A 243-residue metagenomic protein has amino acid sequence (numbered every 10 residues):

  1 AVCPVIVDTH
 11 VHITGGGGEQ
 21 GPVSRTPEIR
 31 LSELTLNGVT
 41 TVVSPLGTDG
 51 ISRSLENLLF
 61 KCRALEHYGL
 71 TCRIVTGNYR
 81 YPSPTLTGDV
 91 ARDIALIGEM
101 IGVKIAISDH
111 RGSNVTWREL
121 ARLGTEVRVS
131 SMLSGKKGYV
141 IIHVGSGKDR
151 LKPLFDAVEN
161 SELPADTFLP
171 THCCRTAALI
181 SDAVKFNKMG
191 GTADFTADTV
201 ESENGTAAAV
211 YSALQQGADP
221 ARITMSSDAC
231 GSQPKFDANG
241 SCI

Functional and structural regions predicted by a protein language model:
A1, L31-S32, D89-I94, T206-D219: Short amphipathic alpha-helices and their capping/turn segments at secondary-structure boundaries
V2-F60: Metal-associated gating/positioning segment near the N- to mid-region
V5-T9, V42-S44, C72-T76, E99-I107 (+4 more regions): Hydrophobic faces of well-ordered beta-strands that scaffold small-molecule active sites in alpha/beta enzyme cores
S24, T48-F60, Y68-P164, A177: Buried, small/hydrophobic-residue-enriched core segments of structured protein domains
T35, E66, N187: Anion (oxyanion) recognition and catalysis
R111-G112, E119, G124-P234: Active-site core of metal-dependent hydrolases
Q233-I243: Flexible internal linker/loop segments at domain or repeat junctions
